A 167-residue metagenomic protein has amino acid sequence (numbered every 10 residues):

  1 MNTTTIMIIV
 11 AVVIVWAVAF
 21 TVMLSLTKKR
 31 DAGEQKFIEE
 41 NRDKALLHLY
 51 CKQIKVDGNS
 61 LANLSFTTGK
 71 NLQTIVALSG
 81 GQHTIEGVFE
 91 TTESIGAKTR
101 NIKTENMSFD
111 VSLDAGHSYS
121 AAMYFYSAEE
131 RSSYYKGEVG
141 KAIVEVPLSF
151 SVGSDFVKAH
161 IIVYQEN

Functional and structural regions predicted by a protein language model:
M1-A77, V88-N167: Short loop/turn and low-complexity linker motifs enriched in small/turn-promoting residues
G81-E86: A short tyrosine-centered beta-strand micro-motif
